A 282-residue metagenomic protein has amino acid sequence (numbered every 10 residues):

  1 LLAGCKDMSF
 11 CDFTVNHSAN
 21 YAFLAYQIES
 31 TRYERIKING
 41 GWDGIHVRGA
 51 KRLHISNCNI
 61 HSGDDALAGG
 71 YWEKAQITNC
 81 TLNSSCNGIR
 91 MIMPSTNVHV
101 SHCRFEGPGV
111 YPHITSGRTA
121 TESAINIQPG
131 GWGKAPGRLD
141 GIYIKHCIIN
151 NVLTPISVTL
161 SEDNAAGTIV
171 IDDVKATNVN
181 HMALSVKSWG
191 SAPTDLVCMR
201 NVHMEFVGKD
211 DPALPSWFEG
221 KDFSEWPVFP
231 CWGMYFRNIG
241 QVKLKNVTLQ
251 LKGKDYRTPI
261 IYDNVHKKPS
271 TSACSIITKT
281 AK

Functional and structural regions predicted by a protein language model:
L1-K282: Extracellular/periplasmic carbohydrate-active domains that bind, remodel, or depolymerize complex polysaccharides
